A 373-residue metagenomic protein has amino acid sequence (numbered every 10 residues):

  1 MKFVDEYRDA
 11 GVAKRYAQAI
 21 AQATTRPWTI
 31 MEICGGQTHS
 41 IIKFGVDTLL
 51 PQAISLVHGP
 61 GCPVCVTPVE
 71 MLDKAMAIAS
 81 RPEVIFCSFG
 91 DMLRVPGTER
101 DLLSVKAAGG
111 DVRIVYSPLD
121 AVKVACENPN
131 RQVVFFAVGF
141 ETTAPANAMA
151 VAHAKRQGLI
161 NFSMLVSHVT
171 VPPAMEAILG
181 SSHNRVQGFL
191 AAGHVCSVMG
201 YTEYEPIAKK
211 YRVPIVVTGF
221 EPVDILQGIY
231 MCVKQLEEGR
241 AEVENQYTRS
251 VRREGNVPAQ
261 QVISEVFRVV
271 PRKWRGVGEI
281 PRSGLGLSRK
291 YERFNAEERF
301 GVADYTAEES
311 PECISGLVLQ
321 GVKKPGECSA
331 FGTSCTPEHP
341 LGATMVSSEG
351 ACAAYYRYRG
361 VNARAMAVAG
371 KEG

Functional and structural regions predicted by a protein language model:
M1-N130, A144, A148, A152-Q157 (+4 more regions): Metallocofactor- and cofactor-centric catalytic cores in central/energy metabolism, strongly enriched
E6, C65, F136, F140 (+6 more regions): Hydrophobic alpha-helical scaffolding
P27-I30, N161-F162, E238-T248, W274 (+2 more regions): Flexible, glycine/charged-enriched surface loops at secondary-structure junctions
E127-R131, H153-I160, S181-N184, V213 (+1 more regions): Secondary-structure boundary elements
F136, F140-E203: Phosphate/pyrophosphate-binding betaalpha-module
L165, H183-R252: A conserved active-site cap/scaffold subdomain adjacent to cofactor or substrate pockets
Q227-L317: Internal helical hairpin/lid segments
